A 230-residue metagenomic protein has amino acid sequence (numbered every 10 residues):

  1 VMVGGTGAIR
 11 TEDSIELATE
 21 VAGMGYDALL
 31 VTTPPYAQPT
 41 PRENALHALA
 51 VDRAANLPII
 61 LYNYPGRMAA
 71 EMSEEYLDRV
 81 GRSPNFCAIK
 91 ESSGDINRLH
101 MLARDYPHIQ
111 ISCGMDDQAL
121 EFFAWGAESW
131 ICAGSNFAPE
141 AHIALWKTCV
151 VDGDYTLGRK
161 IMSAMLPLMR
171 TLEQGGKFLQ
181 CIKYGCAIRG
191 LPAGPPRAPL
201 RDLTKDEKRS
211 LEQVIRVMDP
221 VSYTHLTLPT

Functional and structural regions predicted by a protein language model:
V1-A69: Active-site beta->alpha loop and helix N-cap motifs at the rims of alpha/beta catalytic domains
E20, M24, A50-A55, Y76-S83 (+5 more regions): Alpha-helical structural signal in soluble globular domains
V21, V51, I89, F122 (+3 more regions): Conserved, mostly hydrophobic/aromatic
R67-S163, L172: Catalytic alpha/beta core domains of metabolic enzymes, predominantly
G126, M165-A198: Conserved short secondary-structure transition element at the edge of the structured enzyme core that lines
L157-L168, D206, S210-Q213: A non-catalytic, amphipathic alpha-helix used as a structural packing/dimerization or gating element in enzyme scaffolds
L191-Y223: Flexible C-terminal active-site loop/helix
T224-T230: Conserved small/polar residues in nucleotide/adenosyl-binding loops
